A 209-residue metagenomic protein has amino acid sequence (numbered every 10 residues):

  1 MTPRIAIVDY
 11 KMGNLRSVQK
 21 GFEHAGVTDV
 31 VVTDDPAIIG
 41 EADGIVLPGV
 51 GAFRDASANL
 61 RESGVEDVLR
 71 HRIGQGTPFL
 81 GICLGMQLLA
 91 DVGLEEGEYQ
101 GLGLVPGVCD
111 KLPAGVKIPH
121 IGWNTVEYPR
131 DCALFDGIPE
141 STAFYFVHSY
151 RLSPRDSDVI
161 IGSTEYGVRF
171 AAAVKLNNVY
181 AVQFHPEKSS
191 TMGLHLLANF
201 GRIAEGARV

Functional and structural regions predicted by a protein language model:
T2, V182-V209: Acyltransferase
I5-G26, P186-E187: N-terminal beta1-alpha1 ligand-phosphate binding loop
D29-V32, C109: Generic structural signal for residues in well-ordered beta-strands
A42: An anion/phosphate-binding loop that grips the pyrophosphate of nucleotide cofactors and donors
G51-G122: Cysteine-nucleophile active-site neighborhood
V92-Y166: Pocket-forming structural segment of enzyme catalytic cores
S141, K175-Y180: Beta-strand-turn-beta hairpins that frame and shape the catalytic cleft of phosphate-ester-processing enzymes
V168-K175: Short, surface-exposed beta-strand/loop micro-motifs that present aromatic residues
